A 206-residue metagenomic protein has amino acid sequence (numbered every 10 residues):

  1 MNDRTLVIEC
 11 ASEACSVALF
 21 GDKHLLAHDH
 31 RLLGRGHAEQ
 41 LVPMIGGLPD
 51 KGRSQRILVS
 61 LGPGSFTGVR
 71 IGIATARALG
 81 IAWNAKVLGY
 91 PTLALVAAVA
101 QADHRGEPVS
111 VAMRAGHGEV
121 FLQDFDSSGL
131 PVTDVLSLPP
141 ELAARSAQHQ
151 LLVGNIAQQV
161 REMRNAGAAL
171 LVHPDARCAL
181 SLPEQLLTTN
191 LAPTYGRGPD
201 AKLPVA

Functional and structural regions predicted by a protein language model:
M1-L25, L32-E39, L88-A206: Oxyanion-binding and handling regions
H28-L33, L61-S65: A short glycine/serine-rich beta->alpha loop
E39-V42, I73: Conserved active-site region of classical short-chain dehydrogenase/reductase
P43-G47, R77, I81, A98-A102: Short, well-ordered alpha-helices that flank and scaffold nucleotide-derived cofactor binding pockets
I45-R56, R145-A147: Phosphate/pyrophosphate-binding loops at sites that engage ATP/ADP/AMP, CoA/4′-phosphopantetheine, polyphosphate
R56-V87, T92: DPxDG-like acidic metal-binding loop motif
